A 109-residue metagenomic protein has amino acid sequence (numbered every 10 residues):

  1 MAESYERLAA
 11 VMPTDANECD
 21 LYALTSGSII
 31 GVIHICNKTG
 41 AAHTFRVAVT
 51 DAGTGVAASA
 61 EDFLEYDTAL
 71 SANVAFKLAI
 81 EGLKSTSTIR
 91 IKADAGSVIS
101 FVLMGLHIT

Functional and structural regions predicted by a protein language model:
M1-S28, V32, S85, K92-T109: C-terminal interaction-tip segments
D20, A42-R46, T88: Ser/Thr- (and often Asn-) enriched beta-sheet segments in non-cytosolic proteins
C36, T50-A52, K92: A generic structural motif
K38-G40, A95: Short, acidic/polar linear motifs in exposed loop/turn regions
R46-T50, V102-M104: Beta-strand signatures of extracellular beta-sandwich domains
T50-T54, I108-T109: Short edge-strand/loop segments of extracellular domains
G53-T88: Intrinsically disordered, low-complexity Pro/Gly/Ser/Thr-rich segments with frequent PxxP/GP/PP motifs and embedded
